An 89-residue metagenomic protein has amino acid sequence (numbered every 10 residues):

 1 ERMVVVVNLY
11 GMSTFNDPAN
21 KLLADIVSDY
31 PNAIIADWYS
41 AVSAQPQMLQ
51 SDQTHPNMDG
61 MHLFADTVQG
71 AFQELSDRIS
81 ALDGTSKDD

Functional and structural regions predicted by a protein language model:
R2-N8, I34-D37: Structural recognition of the beta-strand scaffold that forms the well-ordered cores of secreted hydrolase catalytic
S13-D89: Catalytic His-Asp segment of secreted/periplasmic serine-dependent ester chemistry enzymes
